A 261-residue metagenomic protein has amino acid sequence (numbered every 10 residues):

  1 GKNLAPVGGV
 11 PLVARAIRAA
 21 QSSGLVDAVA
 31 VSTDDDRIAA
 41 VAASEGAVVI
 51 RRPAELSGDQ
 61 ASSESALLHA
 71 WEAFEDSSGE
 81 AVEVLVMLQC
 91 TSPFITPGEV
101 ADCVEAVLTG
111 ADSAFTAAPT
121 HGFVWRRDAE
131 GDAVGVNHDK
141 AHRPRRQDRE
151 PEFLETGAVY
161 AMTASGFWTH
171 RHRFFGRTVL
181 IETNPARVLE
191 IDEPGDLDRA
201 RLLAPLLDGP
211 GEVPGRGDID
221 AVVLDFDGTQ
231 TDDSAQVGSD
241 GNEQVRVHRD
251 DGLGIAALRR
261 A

Functional and structural regions predicted by a protein language model:
G1-S32, Q244-D251: N-terminal glycine-rich phosphate-binding loop and ensuing alpha1 helix
Q21, A30, D36-V86, F94-I95 (+1 more regions): Short phosphate-binding loop-to-helix
L25-A30, A186-R187, A261: Short active-site oxyanion
V26, E80-V82, G110-D112, L207 (+1 more regions): Short, high-confidence coil segments that cap the C-terminus of an alpha-helix and link into the following beta-strand
S63-S65, H69, V84, C90-T183: Conserved core of the sugar-phosphate nucleotidyltransferase
T169-L189, P194-D198, L203: Catalytic donor-sugar/metal-binding loop of nucleotide-sugar-dependent glycosyltransferases
L189-L224: Non-catalytic pre-domain segments flanking phosphatase-related domains
E212-A261: Alpha-helical substrate-recognition element adjacent to the catalytic core
